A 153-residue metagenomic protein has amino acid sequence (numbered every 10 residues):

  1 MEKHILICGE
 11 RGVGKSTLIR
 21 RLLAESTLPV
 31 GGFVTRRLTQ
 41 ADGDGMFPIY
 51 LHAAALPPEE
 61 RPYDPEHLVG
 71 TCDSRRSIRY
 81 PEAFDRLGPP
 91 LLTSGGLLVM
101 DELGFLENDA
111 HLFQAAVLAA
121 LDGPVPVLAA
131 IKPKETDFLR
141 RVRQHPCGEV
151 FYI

Functional and structural regions predicted by a protein language model:
M1-H4: Extreme N-terminal starter segment of soluble prokaryotic enzymes
I7: Hydrophobic anchor at the beta1->P-loop junction of P-loop NTPases
R11: The conserved Walker
K15: Conserved lysine of the Walker
L18-I19: Post-Walker A alpha-helix
A24-R75: N-terminal phosphate/diphosphate-binding loop that engages ATP/GTP or pyrophosphate donors across diverse enzyme folds
L68-L118: Phosphate-binding/switch loop-helix module in NTP-utilizing enzymes
L91, L103-I153: Replace "adjacent to P-loop NTPase cores in ATP/GTP-dependent enzymes" with "adjacent to NTP-binding cores
